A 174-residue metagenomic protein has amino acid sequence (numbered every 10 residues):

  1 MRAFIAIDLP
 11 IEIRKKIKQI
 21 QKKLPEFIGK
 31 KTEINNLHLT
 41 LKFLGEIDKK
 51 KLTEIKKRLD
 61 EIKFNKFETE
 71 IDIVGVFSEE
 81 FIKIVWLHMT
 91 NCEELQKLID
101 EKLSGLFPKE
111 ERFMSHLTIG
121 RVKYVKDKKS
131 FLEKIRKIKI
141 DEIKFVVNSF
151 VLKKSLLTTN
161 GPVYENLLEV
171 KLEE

Functional and structural regions predicted by a protein language model:
M1-E174: Histidine-dependent nucleotide/RNA phosphoesterase domain, centered on the 2H-phosphoesterase fold with its duplicated
